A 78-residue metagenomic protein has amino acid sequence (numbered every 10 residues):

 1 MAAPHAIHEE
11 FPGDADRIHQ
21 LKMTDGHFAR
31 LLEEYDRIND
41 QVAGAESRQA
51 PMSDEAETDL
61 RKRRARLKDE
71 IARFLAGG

Functional and structural regions predicted by a protein language model:
M1-G78: Extended, charge-rich alpha-helical interface modules
